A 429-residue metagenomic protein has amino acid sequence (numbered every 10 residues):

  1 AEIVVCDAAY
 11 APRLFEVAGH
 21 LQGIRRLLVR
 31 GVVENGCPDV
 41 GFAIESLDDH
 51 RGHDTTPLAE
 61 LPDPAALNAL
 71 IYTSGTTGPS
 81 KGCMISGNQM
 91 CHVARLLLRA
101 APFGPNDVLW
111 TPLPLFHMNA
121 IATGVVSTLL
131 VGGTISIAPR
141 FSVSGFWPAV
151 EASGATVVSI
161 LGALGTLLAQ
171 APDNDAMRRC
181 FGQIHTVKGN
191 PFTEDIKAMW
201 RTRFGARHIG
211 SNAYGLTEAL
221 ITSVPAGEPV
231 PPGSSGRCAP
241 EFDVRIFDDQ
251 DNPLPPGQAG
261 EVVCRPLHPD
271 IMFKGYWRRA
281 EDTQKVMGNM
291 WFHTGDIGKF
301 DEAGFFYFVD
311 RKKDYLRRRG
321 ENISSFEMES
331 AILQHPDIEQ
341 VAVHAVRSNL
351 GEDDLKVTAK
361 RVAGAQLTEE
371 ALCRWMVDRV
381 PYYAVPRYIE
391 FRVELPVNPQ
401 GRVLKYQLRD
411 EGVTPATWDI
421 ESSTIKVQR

Functional and structural regions predicted by a protein language model:
A1-D48, A363-A365, D378: Structural core segment of the AMP-binding/adenylate-forming
V4, L67, T73-T76, L109 (+8 more regions): Conserved S/T- and glycine-rich ATP-binding loop of Class I adenylate-forming
V4-Y10, V158, V244, Q250 (+7 more regions): AMP-binding/adenylate-forming catalytic core of the ANL superfamily
R30, P381-V403, E421-R429: AMP-binding/adenylate-forming catalytic domain of the ANL superfamily
R51-Y72, P79, P102-V108, F242: Conserved pre-ATP/AMP-binding loop-to-beta segment of ANL
C91-V108, F116-V157, L167, A171-P172: Conserved AMP-binding/adenylation subdomain of ANL enzymes
A152-I160, A169-P232, D243, N252-P253: Gly/Ser/Thr-rich phosphate-binding loop
P191-D195, V230-R278, V286-N289: Adenylate-forming AMP-binding core of the ANL superfamily, especially NRPS adenylation
